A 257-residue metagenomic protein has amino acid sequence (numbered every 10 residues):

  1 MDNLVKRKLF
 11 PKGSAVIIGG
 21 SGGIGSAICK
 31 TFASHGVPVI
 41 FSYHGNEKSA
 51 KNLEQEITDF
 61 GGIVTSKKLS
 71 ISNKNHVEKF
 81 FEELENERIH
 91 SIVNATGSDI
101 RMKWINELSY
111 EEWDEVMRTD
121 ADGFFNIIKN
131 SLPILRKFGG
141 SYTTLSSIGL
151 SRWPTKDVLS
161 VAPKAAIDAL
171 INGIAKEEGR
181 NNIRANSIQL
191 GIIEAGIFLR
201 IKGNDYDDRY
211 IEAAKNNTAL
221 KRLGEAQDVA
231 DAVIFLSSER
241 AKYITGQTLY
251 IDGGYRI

Functional and structural regions predicted by a protein language model:
K6, S98-D99, S141-I167, I171-R180 (+1 more regions): Catalytic loop of short-chain dehydrogenase/reductase
S21-G22: Conserved glycine-rich cofactor-binding loop
V37-K51: Conserved glycine-rich Rossmann-like NAD(P)H-binding loop of the short-chain dehydrogenase/reductase
K103-I105, S109-E115, Y210, A214: Substrate-binding pocket helix/loop in short-chain dehydrogenase/reductase
I134, R222-I251, R256: C-terminal substrate-recognition "lid" of short-chain dehydrogenase/reductases
G179, R184, I244-G246: Short, small/polar-rich loop/turn modules that mediate ligand/substrate recognition or access, typified
A185, Q189-R200: Short, flexible catalytic-loop segment of classical short-chain dehydrogenase/reductase
